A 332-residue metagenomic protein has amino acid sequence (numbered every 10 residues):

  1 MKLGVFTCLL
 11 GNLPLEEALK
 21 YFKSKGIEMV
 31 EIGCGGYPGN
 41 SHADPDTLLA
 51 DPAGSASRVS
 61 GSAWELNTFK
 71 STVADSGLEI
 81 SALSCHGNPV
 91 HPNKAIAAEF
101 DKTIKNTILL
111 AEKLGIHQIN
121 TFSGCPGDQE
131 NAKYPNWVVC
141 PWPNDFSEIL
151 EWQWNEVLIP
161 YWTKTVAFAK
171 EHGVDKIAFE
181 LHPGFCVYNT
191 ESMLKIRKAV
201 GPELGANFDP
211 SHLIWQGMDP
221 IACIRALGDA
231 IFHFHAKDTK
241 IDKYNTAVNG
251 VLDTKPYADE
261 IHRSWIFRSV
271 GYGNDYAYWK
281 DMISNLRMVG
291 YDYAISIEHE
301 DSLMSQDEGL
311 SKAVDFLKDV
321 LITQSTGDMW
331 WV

Functional and structural regions predicted by a protein language model:
L3-T7, V30-I32, I80-C85, I119-T121 (+4 more regions): Hydrophobic faces of well-ordered beta-strands that scaffold small-molecule active sites in alpha/beta enzyme cores
V5, F22, V30, V73 (+8 more regions): Conserved, mostly hydrophobic/aromatic
F6-L10, G33-Y37, C85-N88, G124-P126 (+4 more regions): Active-site beta-loop-alpha junctions enriched in small/polar residues
E17, T72-D75, P89-G205, K280 (+2 more regions): Active-site acidic/histidine proton-transfer and metal-coordination neighborhood in alpha/beta enzyme cores
A18-L19, S41-S60, T190-L194, H212-Y291 (+1 more regions): Gly/Pro-rich active-site loop or hairpin
L19-S24, D44-D46, S60-S81, I108-G115 (+4 more regions): Acidic (Asp/Glu)-rich catalytic clusters
G33-F69, P126-Q129: Glycine-rich, proline-tolerant flexible connector loops at the mouths of alpha/beta enzymes
Q306-T326: C-terminal helical cap(s) of enzyme catalytic domains, especially alpha/beta-barrels
